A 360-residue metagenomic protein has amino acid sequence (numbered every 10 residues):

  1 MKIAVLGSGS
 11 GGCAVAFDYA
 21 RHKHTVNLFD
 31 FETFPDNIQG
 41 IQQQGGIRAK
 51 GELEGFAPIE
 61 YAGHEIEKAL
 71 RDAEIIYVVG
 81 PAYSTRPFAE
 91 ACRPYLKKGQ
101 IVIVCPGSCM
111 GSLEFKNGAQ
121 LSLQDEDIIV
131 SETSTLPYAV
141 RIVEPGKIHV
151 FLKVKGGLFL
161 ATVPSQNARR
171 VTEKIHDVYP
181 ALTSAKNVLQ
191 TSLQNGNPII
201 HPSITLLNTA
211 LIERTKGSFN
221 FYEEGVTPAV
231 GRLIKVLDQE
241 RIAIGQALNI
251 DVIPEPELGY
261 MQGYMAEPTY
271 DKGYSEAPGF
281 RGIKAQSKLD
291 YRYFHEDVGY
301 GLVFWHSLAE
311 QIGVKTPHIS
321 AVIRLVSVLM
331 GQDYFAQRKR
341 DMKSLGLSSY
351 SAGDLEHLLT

Functional and structural regions predicted by a protein language model:
M1-G51: NAD(P)+-binding Rossmann beta1-loop-alpha1 motif at the extreme N-terminus of oxidoreductases
T25, E60-Y61, I129, D251: Conserved beta-strand segments of alpha/beta enzyme cores
L53-A91, Y95, Q100-I103: Rossmann-like NAD(P)-binding element
A82-G146: Rossmann-like NAD(P)(H) cofactor-binding subdomain of soluble oxidoreductases
E144-N220, E224-L258: Internal alpha-helical scaffold of NAD(P)-dependent oxidoreductase catalytic cores
E224, G231-T360: NAD(P)-dependent Rossmann-like dehydrogenase/reductase catalytic/cofactor-binding core
